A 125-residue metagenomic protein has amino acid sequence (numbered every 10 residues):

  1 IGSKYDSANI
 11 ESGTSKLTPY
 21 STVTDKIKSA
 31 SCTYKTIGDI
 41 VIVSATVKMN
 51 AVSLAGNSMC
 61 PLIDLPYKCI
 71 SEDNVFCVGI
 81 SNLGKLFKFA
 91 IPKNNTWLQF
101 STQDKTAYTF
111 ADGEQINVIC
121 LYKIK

Functional and structural regions predicted by a protein language model:
I1-S29, S71, E114, L121-K125: Glycine-rich, low-complexity segments
G2-S3, N50, D64, F89-P92 (+1 more regions): Beta-strand-rich, repetitive solenoid scaffolds
P19-K26, A30, S58, Q99-T102 (+1 more regions): Nucleic-acid endonuclease domains
K26-N82, I119-C120: Beta-rich globular "head" domains
S31-T36, F87-K93: Short, exposed beta-strand/loop patches in secreted or surface proteins that constitute
V52-N57, F89, T109-D112: A short, polar/proline- and glycine-enriched secondary-structure boundary/capping micro-motif
P92-K125: Surface-exposed interaction regions enriched in Ser/Thr/Asp/Glu that occur as long low-complexity tracts or repetitive
